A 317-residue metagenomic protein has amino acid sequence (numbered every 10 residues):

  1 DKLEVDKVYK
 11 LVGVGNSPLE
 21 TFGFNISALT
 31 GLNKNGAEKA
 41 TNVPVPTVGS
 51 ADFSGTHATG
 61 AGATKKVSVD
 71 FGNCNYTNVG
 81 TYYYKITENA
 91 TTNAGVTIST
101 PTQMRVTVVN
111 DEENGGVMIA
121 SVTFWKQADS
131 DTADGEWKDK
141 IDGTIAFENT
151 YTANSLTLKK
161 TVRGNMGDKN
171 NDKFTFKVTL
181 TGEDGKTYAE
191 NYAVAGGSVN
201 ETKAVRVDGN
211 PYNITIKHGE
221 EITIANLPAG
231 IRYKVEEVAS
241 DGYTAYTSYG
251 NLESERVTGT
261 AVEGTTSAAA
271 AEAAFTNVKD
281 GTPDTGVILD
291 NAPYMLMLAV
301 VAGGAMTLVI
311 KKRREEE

Functional and structural regions predicted by a protein language model:
D1-E317: Solvent-exposed loop/turn and edge beta-strand elements of beta-rich ligand-binding domains
